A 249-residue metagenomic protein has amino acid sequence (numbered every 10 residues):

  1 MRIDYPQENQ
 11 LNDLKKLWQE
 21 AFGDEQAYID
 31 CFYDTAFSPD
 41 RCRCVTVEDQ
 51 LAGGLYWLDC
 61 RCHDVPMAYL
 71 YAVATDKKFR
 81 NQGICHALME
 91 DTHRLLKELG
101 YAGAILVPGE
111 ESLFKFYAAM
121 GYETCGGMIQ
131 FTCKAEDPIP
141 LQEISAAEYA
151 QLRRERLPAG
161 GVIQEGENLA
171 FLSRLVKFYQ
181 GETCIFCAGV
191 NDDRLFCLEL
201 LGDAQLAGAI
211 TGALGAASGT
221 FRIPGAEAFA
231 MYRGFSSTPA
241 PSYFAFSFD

Functional and structural regions predicted by a protein language model:
N9, D13, E111-S112, Q205: Short alpha-helical
L11, K16-C62, R153-F178: Active-site rim helix/loop that mediates acceptor-substrate recognition in acyltransferases
C44, D49-C60, P66-A74, I105 (+2 more regions): Conserved beta-strand in the GNAT
A72-T75, N81-R94, A119, G202-G215: Conserved acetyl-CoA-binding loop-helix of GNAT-fold acetyltransferases
M89, L96-G109, A216-G225: Conserved GNAT acetyl-CoA-binding A-motif
E98-A102, G109-G127, A226-S237: Conserved active-site alpha-helix within GNAT-family acetyltransferase domains
M120-L206: Amide-forming acyltransferase catalytic core, primarily the GNAT-like/NAT-type and related acyltransferase folds
L195-D249: Charged, low-complexity intrinsically disordered regulatory/assembly segments
